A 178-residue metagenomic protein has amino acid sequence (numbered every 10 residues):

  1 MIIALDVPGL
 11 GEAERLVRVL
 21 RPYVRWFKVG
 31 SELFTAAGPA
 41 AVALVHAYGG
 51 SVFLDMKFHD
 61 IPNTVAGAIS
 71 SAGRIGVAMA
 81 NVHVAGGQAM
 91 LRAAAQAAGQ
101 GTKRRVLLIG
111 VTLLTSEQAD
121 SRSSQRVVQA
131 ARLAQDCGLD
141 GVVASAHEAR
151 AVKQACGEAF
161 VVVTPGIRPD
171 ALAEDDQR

Functional and structural regions predicted by a protein language model:
M1-V19, Y23, G99: N-terminal glycine-rich anion-binding loop in soluble enzyme alpha/beta folds
E14, G38-A43: Glycine-rich, positively charged N-terminal anion/phosphate-binding segment
V19-K28, I75, A134: Catalytic domains of carbohydrate-active enzymes, especially glycoside hydrolases
K28-A37: Glycine-rich, proline-tolerant flexible connector loops at the mouths of alpha/beta enzymes
H46, G50-F53: Short, structured active-site "lid" loops
D60, T64-E174: Conserved anion-binding
